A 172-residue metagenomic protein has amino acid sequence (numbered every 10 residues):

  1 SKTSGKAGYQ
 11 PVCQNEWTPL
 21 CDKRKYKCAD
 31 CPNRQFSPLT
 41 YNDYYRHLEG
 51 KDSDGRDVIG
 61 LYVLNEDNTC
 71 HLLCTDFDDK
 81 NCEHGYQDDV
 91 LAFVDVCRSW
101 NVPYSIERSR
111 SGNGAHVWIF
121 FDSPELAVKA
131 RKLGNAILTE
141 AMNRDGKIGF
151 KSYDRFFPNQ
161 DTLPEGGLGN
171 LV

Functional and structural regions predicted by a protein language model:
S1-N113, F120-K132, A136: Signature for HUH/AEP ssDNA processing cores
L138-V172: Flexible helix-coil linker/hinge segments at domain or subdomain boundaries
